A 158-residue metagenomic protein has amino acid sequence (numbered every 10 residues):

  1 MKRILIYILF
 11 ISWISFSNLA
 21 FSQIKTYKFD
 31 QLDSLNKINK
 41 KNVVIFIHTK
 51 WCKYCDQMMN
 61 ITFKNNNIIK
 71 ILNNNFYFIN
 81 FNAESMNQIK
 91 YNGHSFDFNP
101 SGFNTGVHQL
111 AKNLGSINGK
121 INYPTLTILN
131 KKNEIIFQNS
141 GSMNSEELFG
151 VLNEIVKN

Functional and structural regions predicted by a protein language model:
M1-I24: Bacterial Sec-dependent N-terminal signal peptides
A20-L35: N-terminal "domain-start" segment that seeds a small globular fold
I38-K53: Short active-site neighborhood of thiol/selenol oxidoreductases, capturing the structured segment around
I47-T49, G106-V107, K112, S142-L148: Short beta-strand and adjacent turn/loop elements
K50-Q57, T125-T127: C-type cytochrome heme c attachment motif
D56-I71: Typically the conserved alpha-helix immediately C-terminal to a functionally engaged Cys/Sec in thioredoxin-like
N67-I68, N73, Y77-Y123, L129-I135 (+1 more regions): Thioredoxin-like thiol-disulfide oxidoreductase module
I128-N158: Thiol-/selenol-based redox modules, centered on thioredoxin-like and closely related oxidoreductase domains
